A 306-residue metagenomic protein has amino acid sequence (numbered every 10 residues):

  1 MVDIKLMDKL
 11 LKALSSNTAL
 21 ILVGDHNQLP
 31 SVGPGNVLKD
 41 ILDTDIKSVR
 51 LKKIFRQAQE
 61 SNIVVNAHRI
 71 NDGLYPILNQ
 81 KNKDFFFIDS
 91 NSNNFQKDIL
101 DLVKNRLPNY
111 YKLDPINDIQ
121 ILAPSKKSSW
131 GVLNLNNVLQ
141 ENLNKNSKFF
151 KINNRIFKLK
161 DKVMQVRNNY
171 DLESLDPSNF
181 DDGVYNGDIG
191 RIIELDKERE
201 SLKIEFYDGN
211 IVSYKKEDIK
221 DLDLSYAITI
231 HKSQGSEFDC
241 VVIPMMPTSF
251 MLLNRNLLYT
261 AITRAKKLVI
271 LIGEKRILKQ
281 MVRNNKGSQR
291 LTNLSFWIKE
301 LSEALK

Functional and structural regions predicted by a protein language model:
M1-L11, H26-N36, L253: Conserved ATPase-coupling elements of RecA-like P-loop NTPase cores
M1-L14, I228-H231, Y259: Conserved RecA-like ASCE ATPase "motif II neighborhood" in helicase/translocase motors
L10-A13, N136-E141, N179-F180, L257-A261 (+1 more regions): Short, solvent-exposed amphipathic alpha-helical segments in soluble enzyme and RNA/protein-processing domains
K12-N17, I41-D45, A58, L113-D114 (+3 more regions): Conserved catalytic network of the ASCE P-loop NTPase/AAA+ motor domain
S15, I156-D161, Y185, S233: Residue-level recognition of short, solvent-exposed, well-ordered loop/turn junctions that link secondary-structure
N17-I21, L268-I270: Loop/turn-to-beta-strand initiation segments
V23-D182, I193: Conserved helicase motor core of P-loop NTPases
D188-K306: C-terminal accessory regions
